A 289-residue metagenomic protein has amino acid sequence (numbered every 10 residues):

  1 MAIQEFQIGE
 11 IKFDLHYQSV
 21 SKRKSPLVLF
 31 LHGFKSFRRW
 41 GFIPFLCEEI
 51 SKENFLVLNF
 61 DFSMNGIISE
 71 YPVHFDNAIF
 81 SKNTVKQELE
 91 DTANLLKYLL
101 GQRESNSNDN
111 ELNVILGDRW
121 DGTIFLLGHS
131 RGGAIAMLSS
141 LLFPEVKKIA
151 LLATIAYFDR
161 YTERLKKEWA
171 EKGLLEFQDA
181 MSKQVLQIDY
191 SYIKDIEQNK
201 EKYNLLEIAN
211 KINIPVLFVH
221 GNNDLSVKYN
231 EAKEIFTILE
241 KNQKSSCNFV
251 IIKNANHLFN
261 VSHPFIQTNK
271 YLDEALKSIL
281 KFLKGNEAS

Functional and structural regions predicted by a protein language model:
M1-R23: N-terminal cap/lid segment of alpha/beta-hydrolase-fold proteins
S21-I67: Short, surface-exposed "cap/lid" segments of acyl-processing enzymes
I43, I214, K228-L239: Short alpha-helix in the alpha/beta-hydrolase fold that links the catalytic acid
I79-G117: Alpha/beta-hydrolase active-site loop
L142-I188: Hydrolase active-site cap/lid region
D189-I208: Active-site nucleophile elbow and catalytic-triad environment of alpha/beta-hydrolase enzymes
I212, F218-H220, D224: Short beta-strand/loop motif that positions the catalytic acidic residue of the alpha/beta-hydrolase fold
A255-F259, H263-S289: Catalytic active-site module of serine/aspartate enzymes centered on a nucleophile-bearing elbow/loop
